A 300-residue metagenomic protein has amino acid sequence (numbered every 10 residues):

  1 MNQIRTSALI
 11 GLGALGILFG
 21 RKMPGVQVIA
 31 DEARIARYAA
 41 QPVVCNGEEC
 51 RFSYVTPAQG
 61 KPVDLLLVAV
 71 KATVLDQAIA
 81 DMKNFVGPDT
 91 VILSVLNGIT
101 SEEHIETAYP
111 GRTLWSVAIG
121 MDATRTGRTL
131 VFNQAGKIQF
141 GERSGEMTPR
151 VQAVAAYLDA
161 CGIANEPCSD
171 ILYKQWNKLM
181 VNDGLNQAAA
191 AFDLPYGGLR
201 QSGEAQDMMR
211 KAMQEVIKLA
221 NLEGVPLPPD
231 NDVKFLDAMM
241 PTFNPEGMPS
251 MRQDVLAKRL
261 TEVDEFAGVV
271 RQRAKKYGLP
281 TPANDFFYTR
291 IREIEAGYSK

Functional and structural regions predicted by a protein language model:
M1-F52: NAD(P)+-binding Rossmann beta1-loop-alpha1 motif at the extreme N-terminus of oxidoreductases
N2, R210-K300: NAD(P)-dependent Rossmann-like dehydrogenase/reductase catalytic/cofactor-binding core
R5, F85, A108-G111, R128-D230: Internal alpha-helical scaffold of NAD(P)-dependent oxidoreductase catalytic cores
R5-T6, P24-V26, D64-L66, P88-I92 (+1 more regions): Short active-site oxyanion
A8, Q27, V91-L93, L114 (+1 more regions): A structural signal for isolated positions on well-ordered beta-strands in alpha/beta enzyme cores
Q27-D31, F140, R271: Short internal beta-strands
R34-A39, S101-E103, T148: Short, charged/polar "capping" segments at the starts of alpha-helices and the immediately preceding loops
C45-T129: Rossmann-like NAD(P)(H) cofactor-binding subdomain of soluble oxidoreductases
